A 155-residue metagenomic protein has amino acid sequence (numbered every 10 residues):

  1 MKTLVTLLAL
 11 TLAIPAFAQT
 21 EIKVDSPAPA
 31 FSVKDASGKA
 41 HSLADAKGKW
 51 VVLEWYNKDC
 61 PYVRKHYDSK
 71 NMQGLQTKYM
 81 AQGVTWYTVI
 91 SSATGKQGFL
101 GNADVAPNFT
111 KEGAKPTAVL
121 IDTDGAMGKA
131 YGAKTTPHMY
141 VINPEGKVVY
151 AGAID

Functional and structural regions predicted by a protein language model:
M1-L8: Positively charged n-region of N-terminal signal peptides that target proteins for export
I14-Q19: Sec/Tat signal peptide C-region and signal peptidase I cleavage site
F31-V51: A short beta-strand-turn-helix
G38, C60, M139-D155: Short, glycine-anchored, charge-dense loop/turn motifs used at functional sites
A44-R64: Short active-site neighborhood of thiol/selenol oxidoreductases, capturing the structured segment around
G48-V51, A81-Y87, A114-T117, P144-E145: Loop/turn elements at helix/coil->beta-strand transitions in domains of secreted/extracellular proteins
R64-E112, T123-G128: Structural microenvironment flanking redox-active thiols in thiol-disulfide oxidoreductases
A106-N143, V148-V149: Short, internal strand/loop/helix patches that form the active-site neighborhood or redox-interaction surface
